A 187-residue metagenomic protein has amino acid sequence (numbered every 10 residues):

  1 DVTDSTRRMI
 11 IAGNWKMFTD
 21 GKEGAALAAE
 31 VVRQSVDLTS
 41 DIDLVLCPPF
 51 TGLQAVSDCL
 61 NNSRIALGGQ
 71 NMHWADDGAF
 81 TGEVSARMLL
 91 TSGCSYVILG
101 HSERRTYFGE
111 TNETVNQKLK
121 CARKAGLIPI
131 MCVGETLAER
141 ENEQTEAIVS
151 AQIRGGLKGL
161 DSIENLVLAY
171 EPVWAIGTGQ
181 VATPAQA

Functional and structural regions predicted by a protein language model:
D1-A187: Active-site loop-to-helix "anion-binding N-cap" substructures in soluble metabolic enzymes
